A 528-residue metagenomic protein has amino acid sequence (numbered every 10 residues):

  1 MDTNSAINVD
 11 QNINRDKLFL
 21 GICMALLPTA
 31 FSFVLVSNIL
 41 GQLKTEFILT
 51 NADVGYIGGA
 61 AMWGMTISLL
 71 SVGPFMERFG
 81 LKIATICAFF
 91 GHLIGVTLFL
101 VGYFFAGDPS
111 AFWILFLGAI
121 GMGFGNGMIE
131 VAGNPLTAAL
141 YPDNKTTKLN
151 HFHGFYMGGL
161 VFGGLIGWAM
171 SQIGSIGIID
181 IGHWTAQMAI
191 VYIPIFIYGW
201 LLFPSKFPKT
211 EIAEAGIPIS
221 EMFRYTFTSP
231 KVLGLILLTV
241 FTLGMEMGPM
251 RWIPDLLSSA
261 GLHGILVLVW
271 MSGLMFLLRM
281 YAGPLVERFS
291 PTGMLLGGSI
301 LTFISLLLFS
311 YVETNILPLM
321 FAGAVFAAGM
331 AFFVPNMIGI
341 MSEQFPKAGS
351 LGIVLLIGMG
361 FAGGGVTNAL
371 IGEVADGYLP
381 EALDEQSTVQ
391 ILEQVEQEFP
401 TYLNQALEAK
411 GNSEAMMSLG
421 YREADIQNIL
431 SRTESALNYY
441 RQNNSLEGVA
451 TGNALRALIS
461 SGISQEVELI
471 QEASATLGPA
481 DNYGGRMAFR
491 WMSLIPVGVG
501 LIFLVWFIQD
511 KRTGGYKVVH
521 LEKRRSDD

Functional and structural regions predicted by a protein language model:
K17-N51, N134, P249-P254, N368-I371: Extracytoplasmic
V36-L40, Y225-M275, G365-A375: Extracytoplasmic gate region of multi-pass secondary transporters
G59-P74, V269-A282: Central cavity-lining transmembrane alpha-helices of secondary-active solute carriers, predominantly the Major
I67-F112: Conserved MFS/SLC helix-loop-helix module at the cytosolic interface between two early adjacent transmembrane helices
D143-N144, K148-T210: Helix-loop-helix hairpin linking two adjacent transmembrane segments in secondary transporters
G182-P204, Q390, M487-I508: Symmetry-related core transmembrane helices of the 12-TM Major Facilitator Superfamily/SLC fold
L370-F489, D528: Low-complexity, proline/glycine-enriched hydrophobic segments characteristic of transmembrane helices
